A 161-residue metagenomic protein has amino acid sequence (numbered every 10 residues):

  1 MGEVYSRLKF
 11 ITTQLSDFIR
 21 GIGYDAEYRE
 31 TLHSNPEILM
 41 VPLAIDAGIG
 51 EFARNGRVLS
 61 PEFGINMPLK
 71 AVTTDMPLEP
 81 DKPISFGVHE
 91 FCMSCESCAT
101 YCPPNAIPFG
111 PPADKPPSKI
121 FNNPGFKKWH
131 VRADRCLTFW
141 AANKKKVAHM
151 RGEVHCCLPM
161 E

Functional and structural regions predicted by a protein language model:
M1-P159: Catalytic cores of enzyme domains
